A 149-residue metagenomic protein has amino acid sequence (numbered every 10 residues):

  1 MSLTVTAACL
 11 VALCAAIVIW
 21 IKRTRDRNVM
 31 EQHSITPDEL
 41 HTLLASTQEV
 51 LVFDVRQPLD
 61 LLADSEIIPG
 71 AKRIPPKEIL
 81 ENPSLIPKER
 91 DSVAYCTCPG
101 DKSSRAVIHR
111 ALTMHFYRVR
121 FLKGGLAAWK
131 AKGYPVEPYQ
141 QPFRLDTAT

Functional and structural regions predicted by a protein language model:
M1-A63, Q140-T149: Flexible, polar/low-complexity N-terminal or interdomain linker segments that lie immediately upstream of folded
T36, P75, K123: Short loop/edge segments at beta-strand edges and connector loops that shape dinucleotide/nucleotide cofactor-binding
S46-Q48, I67, K88-R90: Residue-level preference for short coil/turn positions at secondary-structure junctions
T47-V52, G70, Y117-R118: Short active-site oxyanion
L59, L80, G100: Glycine-rich nucleotide phosphate-binding loop and flanking beta-alpha elements of Rossmann-like dinucleotide-binding
P69-G70, V136-Q140: Short, hinge-like loop/turn segments at secondary-structure boundaries
G70, I74-A94: Helix-loop module immediately N-terminal to the HCX5R catalytic loop in PTP-like cysteine phosphatase domains
I86-K130: Catalytic cysteine-centered active loop of the rhodanese-like fold, especially the PTP/DSP P-loop
